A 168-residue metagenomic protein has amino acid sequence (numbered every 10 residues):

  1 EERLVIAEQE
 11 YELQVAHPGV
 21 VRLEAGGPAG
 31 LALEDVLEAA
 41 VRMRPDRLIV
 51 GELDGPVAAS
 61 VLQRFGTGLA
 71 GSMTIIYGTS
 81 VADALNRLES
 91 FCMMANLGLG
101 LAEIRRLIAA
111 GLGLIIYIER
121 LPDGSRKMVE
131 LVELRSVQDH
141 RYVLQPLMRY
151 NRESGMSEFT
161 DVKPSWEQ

Functional and structural regions predicted by a protein language model:
E1-G111, Y117-E119: Switch/coupling sub-region of P-loop NTPases
P122-Q168: NTP-binding/hydrolysis catalytic cores, primarily Walker-type P-loop NTPases
